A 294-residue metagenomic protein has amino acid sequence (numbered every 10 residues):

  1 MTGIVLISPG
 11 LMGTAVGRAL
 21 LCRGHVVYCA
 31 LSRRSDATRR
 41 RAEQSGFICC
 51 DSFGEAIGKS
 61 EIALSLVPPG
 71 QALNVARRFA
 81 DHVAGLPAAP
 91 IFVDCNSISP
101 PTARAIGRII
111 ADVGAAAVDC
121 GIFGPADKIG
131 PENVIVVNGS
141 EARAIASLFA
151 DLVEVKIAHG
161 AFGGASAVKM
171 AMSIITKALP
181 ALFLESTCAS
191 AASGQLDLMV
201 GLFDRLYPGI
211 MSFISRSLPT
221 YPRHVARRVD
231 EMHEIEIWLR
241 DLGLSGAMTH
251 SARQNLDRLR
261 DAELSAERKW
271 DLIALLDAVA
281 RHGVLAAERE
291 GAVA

Functional and structural regions predicted by a protein language model:
M1-G58: NAD(P)+-binding Rossmann beta1-loop-alpha1 motif at the extreme N-terminus of oxidoreductases
I4, I98-K177: Rossmann-fold dinucleotide-binding core
V26, I48, I91, A116 (+1 more regions): Conserved beta-strand segments of alpha/beta enzyme cores
F47-L86, P90-V93, I98: Rossmann-like NAD(P)-binding element
V168-D271: Helical "substrate-binding/catalytic lid" subdomain of Rossmann-like NAD(P)-dependent dehydrogenases/reductases
R268-A294: Short, basic/aromatic-enriched C-terminal tail that caps enzymatic domains
